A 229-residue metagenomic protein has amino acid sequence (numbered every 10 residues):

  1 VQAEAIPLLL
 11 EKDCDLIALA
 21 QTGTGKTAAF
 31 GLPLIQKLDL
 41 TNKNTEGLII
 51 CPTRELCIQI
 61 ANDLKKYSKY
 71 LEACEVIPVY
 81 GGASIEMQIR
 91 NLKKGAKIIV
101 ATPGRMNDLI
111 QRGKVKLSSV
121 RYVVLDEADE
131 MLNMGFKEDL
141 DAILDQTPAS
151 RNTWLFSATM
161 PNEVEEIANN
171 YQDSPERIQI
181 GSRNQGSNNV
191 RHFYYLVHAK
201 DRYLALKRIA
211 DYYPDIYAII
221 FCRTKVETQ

Functional and structural regions predicted by a protein language model:
V1-Q229: Conserved helicase RecA-like core
